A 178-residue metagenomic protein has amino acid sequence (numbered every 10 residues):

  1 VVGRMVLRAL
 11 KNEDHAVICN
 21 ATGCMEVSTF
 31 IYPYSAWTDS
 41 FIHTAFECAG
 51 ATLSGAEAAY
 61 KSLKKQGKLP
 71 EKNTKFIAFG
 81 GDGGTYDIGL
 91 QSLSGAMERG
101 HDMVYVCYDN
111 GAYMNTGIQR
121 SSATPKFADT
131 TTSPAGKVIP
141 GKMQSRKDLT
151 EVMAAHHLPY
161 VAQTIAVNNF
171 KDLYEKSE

Functional and structural regions predicted by a protein language model:
V1-T74: Thiamine diphosphate
C19-A21, F79, V106: Short hydrophobic segments within beta-strands
G23, G81-G84: Active-site metal-binding loops of divalent metal-dependent hydrolases
S28, T85-I88: Secretory-pathway/luminal and periplasmic proteins that interact with or process carbohydrate-rich
T29, S35-D39, F79, G136 (+1 more regions): A near-ubiquitous, low-amplitude feature marking generic local secondary-structure context
D39-I42, G83, P140: A general structural-boundary detector
S54, G80, I88: Short glycine-rich loop/turn motifs that provide flexible caps or phosphate-binding loops at active sites
Q66-K68, K72-F76, D87-V104, Y108-E178: Glycine-rich ThDP/TPP pyrophosphate-binding loop and its adjacent helix/strand module within ThDP-dependent enzymes
